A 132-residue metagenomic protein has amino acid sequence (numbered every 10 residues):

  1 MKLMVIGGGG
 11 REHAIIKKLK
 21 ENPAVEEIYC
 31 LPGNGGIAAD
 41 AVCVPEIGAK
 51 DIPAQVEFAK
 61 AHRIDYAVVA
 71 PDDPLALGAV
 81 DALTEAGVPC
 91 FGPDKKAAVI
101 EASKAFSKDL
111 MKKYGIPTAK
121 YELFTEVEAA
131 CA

Functional and structural regions predicted by a protein language model:
M1-K96, E101: ATP-binding N-terminal substructure of ATP-dependent carboxylate-amine bond-forming enzymes
M4-V5, E101-A132: Active-site nucleotide/adenylate-binding loops and adjacent lid/helix of ATP-dependent enzymes
